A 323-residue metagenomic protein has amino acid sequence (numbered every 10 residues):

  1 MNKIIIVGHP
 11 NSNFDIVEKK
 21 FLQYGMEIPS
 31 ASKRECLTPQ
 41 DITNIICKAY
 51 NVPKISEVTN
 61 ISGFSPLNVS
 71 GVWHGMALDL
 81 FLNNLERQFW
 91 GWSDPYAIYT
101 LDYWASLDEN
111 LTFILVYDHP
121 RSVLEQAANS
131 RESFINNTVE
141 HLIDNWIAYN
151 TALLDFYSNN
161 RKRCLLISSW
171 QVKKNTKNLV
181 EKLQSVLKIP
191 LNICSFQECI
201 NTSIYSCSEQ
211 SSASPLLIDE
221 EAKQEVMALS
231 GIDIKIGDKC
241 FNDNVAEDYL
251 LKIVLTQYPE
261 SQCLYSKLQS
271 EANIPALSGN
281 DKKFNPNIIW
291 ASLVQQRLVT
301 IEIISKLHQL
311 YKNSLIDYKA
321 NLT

Functional and structural regions predicted by a protein language model:
M1-H74, S206: PAPS-dependent sulfotransferase catalytic core
F14, P39, S70, H74 (+10 more regions): A structural signal for well-ordered alpha-helical scaffolds and beta->alpha junctions
A31-K33, I167, C194: Residue-level detector of family-conserved "landmark" positions at structurally sensitive sites
E35, Q171, Q197-E198: Conserved beta-strand edge residues that scaffold enzyme active sites
P39-T43, L101-D102, N175-L179, I204-C207: Short, solvent-exposed polar/charged micro-motifs at secondary-structure junctions
N51-I55, F81-N192: PAPS-dependent sulfotransferase catalytic domain
V72-L82: Active-site-flanking structural segment that lines cofactor/substrate pockets
S185-T323: PAPS-dependent sulfotransferases, especially Golgi type II membrane carbohydrate sulfotransferases
